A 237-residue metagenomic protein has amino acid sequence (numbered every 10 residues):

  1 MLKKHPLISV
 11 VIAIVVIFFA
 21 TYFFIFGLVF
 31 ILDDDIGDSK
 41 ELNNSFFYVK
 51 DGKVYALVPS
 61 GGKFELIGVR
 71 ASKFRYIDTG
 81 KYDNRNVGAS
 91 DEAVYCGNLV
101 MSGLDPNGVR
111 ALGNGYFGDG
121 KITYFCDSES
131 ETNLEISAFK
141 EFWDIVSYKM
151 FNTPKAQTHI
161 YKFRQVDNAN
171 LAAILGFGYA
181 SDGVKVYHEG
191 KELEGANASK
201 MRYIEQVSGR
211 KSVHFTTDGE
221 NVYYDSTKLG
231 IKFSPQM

Functional and structural regions predicted by a protein language model:
L2-I12, I17, T21-M237: Non-catalytic tandem-repeat scaffold regions and their flanking low-complexity/translocation tails
